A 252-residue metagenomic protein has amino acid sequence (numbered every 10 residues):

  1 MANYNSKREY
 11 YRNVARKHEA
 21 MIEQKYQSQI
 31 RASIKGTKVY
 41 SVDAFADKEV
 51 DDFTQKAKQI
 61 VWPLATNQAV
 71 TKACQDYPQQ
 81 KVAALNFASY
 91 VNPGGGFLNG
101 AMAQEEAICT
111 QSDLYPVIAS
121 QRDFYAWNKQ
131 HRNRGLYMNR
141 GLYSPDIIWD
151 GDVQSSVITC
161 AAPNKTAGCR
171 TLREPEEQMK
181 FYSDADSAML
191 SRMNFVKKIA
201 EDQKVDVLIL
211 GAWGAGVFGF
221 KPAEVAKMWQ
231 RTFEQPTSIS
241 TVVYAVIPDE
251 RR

Functional and structural regions predicted by a protein language model:
M1-R252: Macrodomain-like recognition of ADP-ribose-binding/processing modules
